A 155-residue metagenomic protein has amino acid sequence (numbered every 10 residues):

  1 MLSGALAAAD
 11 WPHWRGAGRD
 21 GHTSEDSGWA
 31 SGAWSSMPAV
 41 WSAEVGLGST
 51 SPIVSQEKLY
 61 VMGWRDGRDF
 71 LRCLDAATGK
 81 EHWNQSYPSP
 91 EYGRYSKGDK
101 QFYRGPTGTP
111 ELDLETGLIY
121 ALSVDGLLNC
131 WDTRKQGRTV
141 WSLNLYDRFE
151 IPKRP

Functional and structural regions predicted by a protein language model:
M1-G4: Bacterial N-terminal signal peptides
L6-P155: Noncatalytic, solvent-exposed loop/strand surfaces of beta-propeller-type extracellular/periplasmic domains
